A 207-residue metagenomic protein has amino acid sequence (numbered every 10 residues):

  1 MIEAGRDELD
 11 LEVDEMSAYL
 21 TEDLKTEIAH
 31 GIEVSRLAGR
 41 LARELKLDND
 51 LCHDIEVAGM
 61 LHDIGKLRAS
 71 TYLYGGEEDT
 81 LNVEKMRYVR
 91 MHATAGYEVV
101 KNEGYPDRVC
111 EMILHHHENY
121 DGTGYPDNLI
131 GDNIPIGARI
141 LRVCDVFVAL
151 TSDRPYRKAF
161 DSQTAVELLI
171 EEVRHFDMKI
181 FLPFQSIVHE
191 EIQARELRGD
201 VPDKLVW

Functional and structural regions predicted by a protein language model:
I2-W207: Histidine- and acidic-residue-rich, metal-dependent catalytic cores
